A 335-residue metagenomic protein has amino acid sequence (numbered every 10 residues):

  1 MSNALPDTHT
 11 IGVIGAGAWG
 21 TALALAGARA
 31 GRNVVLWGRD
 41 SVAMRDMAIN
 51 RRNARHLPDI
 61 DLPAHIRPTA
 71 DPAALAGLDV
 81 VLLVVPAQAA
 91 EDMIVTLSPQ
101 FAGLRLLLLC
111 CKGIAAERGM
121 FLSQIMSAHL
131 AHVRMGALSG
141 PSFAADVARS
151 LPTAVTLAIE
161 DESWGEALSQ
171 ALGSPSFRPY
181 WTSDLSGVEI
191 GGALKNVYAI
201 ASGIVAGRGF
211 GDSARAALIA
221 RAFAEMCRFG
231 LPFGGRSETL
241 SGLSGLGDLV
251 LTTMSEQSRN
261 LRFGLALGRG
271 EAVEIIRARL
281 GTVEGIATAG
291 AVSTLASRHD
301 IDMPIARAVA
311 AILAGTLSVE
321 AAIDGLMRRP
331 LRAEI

Functional and structural regions predicted by a protein language model:
S2-I60, T69-A70, T96: NAD(P)+-binding Rossmann beta1-loop-alpha1 motif at the extreme N-terminus of oxidoreductases
G17, T21, S41, P68-T69 (+18 more regions): Electropositive phosphate-/nucleotide-binding environments in soluble metabolic enzymes
L62-P152, L168-Q170: Rossmann-like NAD(P)(H) cofactor-binding subdomain of soluble oxidoreductases
A89, Q100, I125-V133, P152-T239: Internal alpha-helical scaffold of NAD(P)-dependent oxidoreductase catalytic cores
L109, R134-S139, P179-S183, S241-G242 (+1 more regions): General beta-strand structural signal in soluble alpha/beta enzymes
K195, S202-A206, L231-S241, G245-I335: NAD(P)-dependent Rossmann-like dehydrogenase/reductase catalytic/cofactor-binding core
